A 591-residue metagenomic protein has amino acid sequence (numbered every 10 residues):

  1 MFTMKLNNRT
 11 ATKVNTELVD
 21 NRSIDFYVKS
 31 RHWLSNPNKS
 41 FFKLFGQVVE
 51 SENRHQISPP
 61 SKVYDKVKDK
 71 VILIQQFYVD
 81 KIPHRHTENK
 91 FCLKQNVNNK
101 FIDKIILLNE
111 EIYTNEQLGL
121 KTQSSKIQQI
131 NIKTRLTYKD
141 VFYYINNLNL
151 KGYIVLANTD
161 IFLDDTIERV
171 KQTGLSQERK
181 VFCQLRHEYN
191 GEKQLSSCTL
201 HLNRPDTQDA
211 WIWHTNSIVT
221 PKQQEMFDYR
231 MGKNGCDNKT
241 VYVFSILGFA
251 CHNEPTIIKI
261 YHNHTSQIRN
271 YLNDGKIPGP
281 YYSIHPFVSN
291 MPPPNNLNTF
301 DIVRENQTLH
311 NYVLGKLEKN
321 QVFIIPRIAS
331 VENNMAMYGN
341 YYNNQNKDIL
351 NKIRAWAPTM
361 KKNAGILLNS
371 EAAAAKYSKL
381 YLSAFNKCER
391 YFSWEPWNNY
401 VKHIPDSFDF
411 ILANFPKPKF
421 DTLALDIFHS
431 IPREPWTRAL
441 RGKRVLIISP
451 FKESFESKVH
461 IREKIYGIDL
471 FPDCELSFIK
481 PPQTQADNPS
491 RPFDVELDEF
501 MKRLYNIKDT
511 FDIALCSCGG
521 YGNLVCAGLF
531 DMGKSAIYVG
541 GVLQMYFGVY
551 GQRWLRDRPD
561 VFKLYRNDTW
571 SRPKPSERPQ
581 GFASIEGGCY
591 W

Functional and structural regions predicted by a protein language model:
G46-T87: N-proximal low-complexity "stem/linker" segments adjacent to membrane-targeting elements
V67, I72-Q75, R85, Y229-E305: C-terminal catalytic/acceptor-binding lobe
F91-I102: Short, acidic, metal-binding catalytic loop of nucleotide-sugar glycosyltransferases
L108-G152: Active-site-proximal specificity loops/subdomain of glycosyltransferases
K151-D164: Short beta-strand-to-loop acidic/aromatic patch adjacent to the donor-nucleotide binding site
I161-Y242: Conserved catalytic core of nucleotide-sugar-dependent glycosyltransferases
D301-E475: Electropositive, gly/pro-rich neighborhoods at or near active sites that engage anionic ligands
L524-W591: C-terminal functional extensions of proteins
